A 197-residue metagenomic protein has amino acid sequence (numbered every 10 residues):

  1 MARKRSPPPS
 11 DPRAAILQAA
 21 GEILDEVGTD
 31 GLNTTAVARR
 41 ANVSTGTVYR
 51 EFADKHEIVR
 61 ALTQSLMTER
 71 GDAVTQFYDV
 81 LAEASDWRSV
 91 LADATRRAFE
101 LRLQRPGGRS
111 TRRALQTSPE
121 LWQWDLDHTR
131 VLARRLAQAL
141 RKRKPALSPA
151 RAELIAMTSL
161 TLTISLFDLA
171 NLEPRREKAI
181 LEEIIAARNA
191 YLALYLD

Functional and structural regions predicted by a protein language model:
M1-D11, L196-D197: N-terminal intrinsically disordered/low-complexity leader segments
R5, D11-A19, L132: N-terminal positioning helix adjacent to the helix-turn-helix/winged-helix DNA-binding module
A15, A19, I23-E57, A61: Helix-turn-helix
I16-L24, L32, L66, R70 (+2 more regions): Short hydrophobic clusters on alpha-helical segments that form packing/core surfaces in small helical domains
E57, A61, T75-L103: Hydrophobic alpha-helical connector segments
D79-A84, L103-R112, T129-A156, Y195-L196: Hydrophobic alpha-helical bundle segments that form small-molecule/ligand-binding pockets
R88, A92, R96, R130-R141 (+4 more regions): An amphipathic alpha-helix signature
R113, W122, K142-R188: Hydrophobic/aromatic-rich alpha-helical bundle segments in the mid-to-C-terminal region
